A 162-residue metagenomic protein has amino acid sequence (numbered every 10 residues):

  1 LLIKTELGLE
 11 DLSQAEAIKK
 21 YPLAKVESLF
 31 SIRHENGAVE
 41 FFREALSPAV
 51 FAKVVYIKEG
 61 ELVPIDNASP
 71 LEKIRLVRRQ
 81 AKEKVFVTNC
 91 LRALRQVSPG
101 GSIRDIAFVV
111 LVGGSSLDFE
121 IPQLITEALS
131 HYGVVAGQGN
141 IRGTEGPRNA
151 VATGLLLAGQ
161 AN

Functional and structural regions predicted by a protein language model:
L1, T88, S115-L124, V135-N162: Glycine-rich phosphate-binding/hydrolytic loop that grips phosphoryl groups
L1-E83, P99, R104-F108, G113 (+1 more regions): Phosphate-binding glycine-rich/basic clefts of nucleotide- and phosphate-handling proteins, predominantly
G8, R95, Q160: Residue-level marker of positions within ordered structural domains that often coincide with functionally constrained
L9-E10, Y132-V135: Short coil/loop linkers at secondary-structure junctions
R79, Q96, I106, A136-G143: Hydrophobic multi-pass inner-membrane translocation pores used for secretion and envelope-lipid/glycan export
F86-V97: Short, well-ordered amphipathic alpha-helical segments that serve as non-catalytic structural scaffolds within diverse
I125-H131: Short, solvent-exposed amphipathic alpha-helical segments in soluble enzyme and RNA/protein-processing domains
